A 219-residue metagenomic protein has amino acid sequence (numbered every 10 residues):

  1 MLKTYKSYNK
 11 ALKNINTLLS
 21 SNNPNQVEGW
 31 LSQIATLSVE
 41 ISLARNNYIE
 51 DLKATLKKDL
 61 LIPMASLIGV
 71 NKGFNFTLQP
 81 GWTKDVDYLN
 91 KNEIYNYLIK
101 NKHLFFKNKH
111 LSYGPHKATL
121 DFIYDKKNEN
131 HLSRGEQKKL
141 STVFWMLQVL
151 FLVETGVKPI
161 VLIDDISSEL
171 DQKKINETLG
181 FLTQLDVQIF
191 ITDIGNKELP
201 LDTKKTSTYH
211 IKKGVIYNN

Functional and structural regions predicted by a protein language model:
M1-T36, N219: A conserved P-loop NTPase coupling/switch region
N25-T36, E40-I160, E169, K173 (+3 more regions): Conserved NTPase motor "head" modules and their coupling/switch loops across ABC/AAA+ ATPases, GTPases, and GHKL ATPases
D164-I166: Walker B catalytic acidic pair
F190-G195, K213: Conserved H-loop
K205-Y217: H-loop (His-switch) and adjacent beta-strand-loop-beta switch element of ABC-type ATPase nucleotide-binding domains
